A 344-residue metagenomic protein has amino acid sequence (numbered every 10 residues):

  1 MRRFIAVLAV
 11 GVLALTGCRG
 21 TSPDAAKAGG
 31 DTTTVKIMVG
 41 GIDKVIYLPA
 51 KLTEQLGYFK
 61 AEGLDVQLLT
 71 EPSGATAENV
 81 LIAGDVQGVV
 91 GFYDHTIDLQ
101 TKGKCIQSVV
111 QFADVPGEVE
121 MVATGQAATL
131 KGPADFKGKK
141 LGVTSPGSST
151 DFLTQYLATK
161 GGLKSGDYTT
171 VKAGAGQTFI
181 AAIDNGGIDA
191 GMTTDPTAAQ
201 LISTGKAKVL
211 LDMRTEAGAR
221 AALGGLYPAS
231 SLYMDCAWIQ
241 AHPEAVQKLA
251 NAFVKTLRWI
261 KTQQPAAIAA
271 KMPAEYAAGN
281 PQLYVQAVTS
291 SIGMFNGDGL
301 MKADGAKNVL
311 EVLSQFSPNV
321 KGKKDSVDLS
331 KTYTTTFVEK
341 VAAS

Functional and structural regions predicted by a protein language model:
M1-T34, K340-S344: Short, low-complexity disordered leader/linker segments with a strong preference for bacterial N-terminal type II
D24-A173, G187-D195, K206, L210-L211: Short, glycine-/small- and polar/acidic-enriched structural segments that line small-molecule recognition paths
K44, E71-A75, T144, S148-S149 (+5 more regions): Soluble non-cytosolic domains of exported or imported proteins
L48, L56-G57, N79, A83 (+14 more regions): Solvent-exposed, polar/charged alpha-helical surfaces in well-ordered, non-transmembrane soluble domains, broadly
A128, G132, R214-G225, I292-K302: Short, solvent-exposed loop/beta-turn-alpha elements that line the ligand-binding surface or hinge of extracytoplasmic
T178-P273: Pocket-lining segment of extracytoplasmic ligand-binding domains
I239-V320: Secondary-structure end/capping motifs
K307-S344: Conserved C-terminal helix/tail region of periplasmic/extracytoplasmic solute-binding proteins
